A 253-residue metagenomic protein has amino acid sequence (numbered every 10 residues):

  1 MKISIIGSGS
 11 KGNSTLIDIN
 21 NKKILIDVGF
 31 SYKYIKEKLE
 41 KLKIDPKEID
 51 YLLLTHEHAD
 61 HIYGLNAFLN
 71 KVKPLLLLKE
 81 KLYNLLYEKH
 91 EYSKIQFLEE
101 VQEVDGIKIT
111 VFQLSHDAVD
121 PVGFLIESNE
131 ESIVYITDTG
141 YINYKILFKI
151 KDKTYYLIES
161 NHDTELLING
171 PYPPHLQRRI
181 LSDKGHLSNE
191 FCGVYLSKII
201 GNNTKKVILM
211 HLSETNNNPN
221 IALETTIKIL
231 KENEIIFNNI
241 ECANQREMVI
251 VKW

Functional and structural regions predicted by a protein language model:
M1-L42, V122-D138, D152-Y155: Conserved beta-strand hairpin/beta-sheet module of binuclear metal-dependent hydrolase folds, prominently
G7-S8, V28-F30, E57, L114-D117 (+3 more regions): Active-site metal-binding loops of divalent metal-dependent hydrolases
I26-G29, I49-E57, L77-E80, V134-T137 (+3 more regions): Active-site neighborhood of phospho(di)ester-bond hydrolases with catalytic His/Asp-centered motifs
K33-L78, T154: Active-site metal-binding motif and surrounding structural segment of the metallo-beta-lactamase
H58-I62, N84-L85, A118-V119, I142-Y144 (+2 more regions): Active-site environment of divalent metal-dependent phosphoester hydrolases
Y63-V72, L85-K89, N217-E224: Metal-dependent catalytic neighborhoods of phosphoester/phosphodiester hydrolases
L78-E131: Metallo-beta-lactamase
Y144-A243: Cap/insert and terminal regions of metallo-dependent hydrolase folds
